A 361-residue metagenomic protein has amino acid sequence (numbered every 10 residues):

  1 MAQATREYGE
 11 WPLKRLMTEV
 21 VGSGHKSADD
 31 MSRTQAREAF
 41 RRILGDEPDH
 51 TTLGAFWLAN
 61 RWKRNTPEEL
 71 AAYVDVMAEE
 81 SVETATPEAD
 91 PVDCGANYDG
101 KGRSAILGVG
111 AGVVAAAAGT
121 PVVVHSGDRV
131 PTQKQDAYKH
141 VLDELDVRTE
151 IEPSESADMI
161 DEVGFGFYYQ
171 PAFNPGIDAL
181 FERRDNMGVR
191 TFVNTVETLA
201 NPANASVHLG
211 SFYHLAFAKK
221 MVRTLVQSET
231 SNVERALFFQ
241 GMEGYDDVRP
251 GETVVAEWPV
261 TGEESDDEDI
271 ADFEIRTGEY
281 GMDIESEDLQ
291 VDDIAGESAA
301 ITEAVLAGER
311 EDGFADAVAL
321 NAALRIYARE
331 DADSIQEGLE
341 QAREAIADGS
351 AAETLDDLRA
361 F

Functional and structural regions predicted by a protein language model:
M1-G102, A116-A118, V122, R129 (+5 more regions): Acidic, glycine/proline-rich low-complexity segments that act as flexible tails and inter-domain linkers
A2-R15, M31, T86, E162 (+2 more regions): Glycine-rich anion-binding loops and their surrounding alpha/beta cores
G9-P12, E19, P67-L70, P131-I151 (+1 more regions): Short, structured segments at the rim of ligand-binding sites
T18, G22, R37-R41, G54-L58 (+11 more regions): Predominant activation on well-ordered alpha-helical scaffold segments within soluble catalytic domains
F56, D143-E162, G166-F173, A322: Contiguous N-terminal and early-domain "leader" segments and peripheral loops that mark the onset or edge of a domain
D90-M159: A generic, well-ordered mixed alpha/beta core segment in the N-terminal half of proteins
